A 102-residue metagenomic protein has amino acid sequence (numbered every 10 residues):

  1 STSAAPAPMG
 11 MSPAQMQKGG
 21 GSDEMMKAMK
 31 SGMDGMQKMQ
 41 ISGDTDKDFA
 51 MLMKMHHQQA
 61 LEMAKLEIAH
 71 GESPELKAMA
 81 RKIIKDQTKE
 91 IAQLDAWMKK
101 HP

Functional and structural regions predicted by a protein language model:
S1-P102: His/Met- and acidic-residue-enriched segments that coordinate or traffic transition-metal cofactors and support
